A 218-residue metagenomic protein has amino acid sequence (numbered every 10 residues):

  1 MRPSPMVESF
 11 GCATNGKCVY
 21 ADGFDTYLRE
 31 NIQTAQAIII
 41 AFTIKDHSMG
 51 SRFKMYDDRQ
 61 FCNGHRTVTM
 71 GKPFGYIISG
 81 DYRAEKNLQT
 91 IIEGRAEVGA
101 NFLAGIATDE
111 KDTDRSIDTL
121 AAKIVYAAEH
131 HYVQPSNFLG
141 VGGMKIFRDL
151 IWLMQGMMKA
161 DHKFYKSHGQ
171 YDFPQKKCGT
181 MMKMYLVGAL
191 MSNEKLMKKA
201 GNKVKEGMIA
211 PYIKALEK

Functional and structural regions predicted by a protein language model:
M1-C62, F102, R115-K218: N-terminal beta1-alpha1-beta2 submodule of the flavodoxin-like/Rossmannoid cofactor-binding fold
S9-G11, T67, R95: Short, conserved catalytic or adaptor-binding loops enriched in Gly and charged residues
I39, R66-T67, G80: C-terminal regulatory/effector modules of DNA-binding transcriptional regulators
N63-G71: Short, conserved loop/helix-junction motifs that constitute active-site signature segments in enzyme catalytic cores
M70-R115: Short, glycine-/small-residue-rich phosphate/pyrophosphate-handling segment
